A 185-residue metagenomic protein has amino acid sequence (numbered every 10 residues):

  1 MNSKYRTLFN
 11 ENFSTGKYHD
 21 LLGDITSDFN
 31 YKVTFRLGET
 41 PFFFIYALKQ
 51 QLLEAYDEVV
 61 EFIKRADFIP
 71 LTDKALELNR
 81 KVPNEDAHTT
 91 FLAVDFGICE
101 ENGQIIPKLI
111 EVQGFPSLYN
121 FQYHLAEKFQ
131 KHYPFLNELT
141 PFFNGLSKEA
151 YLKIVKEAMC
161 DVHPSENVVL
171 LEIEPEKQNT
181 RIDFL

Functional and structural regions predicted by a protein language model:
M1-L185: Preference for protein termini
